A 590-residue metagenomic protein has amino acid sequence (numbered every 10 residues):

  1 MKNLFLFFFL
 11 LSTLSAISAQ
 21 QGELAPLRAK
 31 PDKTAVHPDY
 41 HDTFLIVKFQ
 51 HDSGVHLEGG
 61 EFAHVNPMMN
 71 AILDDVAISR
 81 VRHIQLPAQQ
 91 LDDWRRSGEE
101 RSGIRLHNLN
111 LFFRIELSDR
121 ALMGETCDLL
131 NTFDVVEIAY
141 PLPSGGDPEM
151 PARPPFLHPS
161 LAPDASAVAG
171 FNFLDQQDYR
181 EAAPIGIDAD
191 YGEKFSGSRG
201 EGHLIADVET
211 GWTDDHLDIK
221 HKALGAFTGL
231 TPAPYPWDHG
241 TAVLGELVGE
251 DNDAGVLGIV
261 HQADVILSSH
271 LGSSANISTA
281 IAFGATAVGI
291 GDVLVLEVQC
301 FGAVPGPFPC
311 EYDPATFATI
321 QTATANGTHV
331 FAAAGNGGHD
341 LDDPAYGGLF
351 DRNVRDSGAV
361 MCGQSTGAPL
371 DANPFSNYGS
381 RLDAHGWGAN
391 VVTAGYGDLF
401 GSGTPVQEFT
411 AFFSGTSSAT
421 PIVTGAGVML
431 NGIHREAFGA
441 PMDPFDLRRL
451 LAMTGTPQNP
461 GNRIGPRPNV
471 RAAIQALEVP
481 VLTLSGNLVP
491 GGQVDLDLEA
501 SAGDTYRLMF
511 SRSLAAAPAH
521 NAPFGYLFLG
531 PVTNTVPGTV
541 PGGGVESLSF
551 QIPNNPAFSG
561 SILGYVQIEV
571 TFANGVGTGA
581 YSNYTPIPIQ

Functional and structural regions predicted by a protein language model:
A16-G103, N131, V135-H158: Autoinhibitory N-terminal propeptides
A25-P31, I115, D119, M123-T126 (+7 more regions): N-terminal domain-start motif of subtilase-like serine proteases
L91-R114, D128-H203, H216-D218: Protease zymogen maturation seam
D190-A226, T231-I277, G289-V293, N326-G327 (+4 more regions): Subtilisin-like serine protease catalytic core
G225, P236, V256, L296-D383 (+1 more regions): Substrate-binding/specificity loop regions of serine endopeptidase catalytic domains, predominantly subtilases
E246, I266-L271, G388-R463: Hydrolase catalytic cores
A282-V298, P305-G306, T319, N326 (+2 more regions): C-terminal subdomain of the subtilisin-like protease fold in secreted/lumenal serine endopeptidases
V479-Q590: Residue-level hotspots within well-ordered secondary structure
